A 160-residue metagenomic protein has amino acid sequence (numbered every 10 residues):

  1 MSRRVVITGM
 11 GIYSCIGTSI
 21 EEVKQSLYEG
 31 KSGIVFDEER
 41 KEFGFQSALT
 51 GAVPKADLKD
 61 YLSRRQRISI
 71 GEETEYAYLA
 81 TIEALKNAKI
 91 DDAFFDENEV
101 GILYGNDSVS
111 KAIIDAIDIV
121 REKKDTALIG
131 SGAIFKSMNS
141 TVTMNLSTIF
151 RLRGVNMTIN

Functional and structural regions predicted by a protein language model:
M1-V155: Conserved "HGTGT" condensation-loop signature of ketosynthase/thiolase-family condensing enzymes that catalyze
T158-N160: Short beta->alpha junction loops
